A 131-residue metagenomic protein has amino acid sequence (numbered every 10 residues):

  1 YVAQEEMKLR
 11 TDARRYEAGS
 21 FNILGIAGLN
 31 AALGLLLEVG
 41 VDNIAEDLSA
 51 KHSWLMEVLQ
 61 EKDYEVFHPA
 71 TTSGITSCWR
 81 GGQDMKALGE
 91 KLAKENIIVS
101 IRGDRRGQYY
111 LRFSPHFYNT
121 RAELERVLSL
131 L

Functional and structural regions predicted by a protein language model:
Y1-T11: Mobile, glycine-enriched helix-loop/loop "lid" segments at the mouths of ligand-binding/catalytic clefts that gate
K8-L9, G25, H68-A70, D104-G107: Short, flexible turn/loop "capping" segments at secondary-structure junctions
L9-M56: Structural signature of PLP-dependent enzymes
A13, T71-I75, Q108-R112: Short, solvent-exposed beta-strand edge segments and adjacent coil->beta transition regions
E17, N43, T76, R112-P115: Conserved short-loop catalytic and cofactor-binding motifs
G19-I23, G82, R121: Short, solvent-exposed loop/helix junctions and linker helices that flank or host conserved functional motifs
S49-M56, K62-E95: Conserved PLP-binding catalytic core of the aspartate aminotransferase-like
D84, K91-L131: PLP-dependent enzyme catalytic core of the Aspartate aminotransferase-like
